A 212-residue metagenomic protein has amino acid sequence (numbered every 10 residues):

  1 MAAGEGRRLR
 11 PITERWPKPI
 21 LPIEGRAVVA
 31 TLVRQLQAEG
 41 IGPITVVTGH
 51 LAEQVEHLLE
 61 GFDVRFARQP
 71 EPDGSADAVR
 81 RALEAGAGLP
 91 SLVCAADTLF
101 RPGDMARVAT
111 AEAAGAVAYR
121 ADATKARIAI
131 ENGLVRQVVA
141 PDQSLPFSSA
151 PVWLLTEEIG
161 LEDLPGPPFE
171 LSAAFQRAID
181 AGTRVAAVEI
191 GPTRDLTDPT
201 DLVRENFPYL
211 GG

Functional and structural regions predicted by a protein language model:
M1-E14, T183: N-terminal nucleotide-binding beta1-loop-alpha1 segment
A2, T48, A95, V117-A118: Short beta-strand/turn micro-motifs composed of small residues that flank or help shape donor/cofactor-binding pockets
G4, D97, D198: Active-site glycine-centered loops adjacent to acidic/histidine catalytic or metal-binding residues that shape
E5, W16, L51, P192: A generic "binding-loop/recognition-motif" signal
R8, P22, R26-A95, L99-M105 (+1 more regions): Conserved N-terminal catalytic core of the sugar/cofactor nucleotidyltransferase
P19, D63-R65, R184-A186: Conserved beta-strand segments of alpha/beta enzyme cores
P102-R127: Conserved donor-nucleotide/metal-binding helix-loop-beta segment in metal-dependent transferases, i.e., the alpha-helix
A109, E131-G212: Catalytic-core segments of class I nucleotidyltransferases/pyrophosphorylases that form NMP-activated intermediates
